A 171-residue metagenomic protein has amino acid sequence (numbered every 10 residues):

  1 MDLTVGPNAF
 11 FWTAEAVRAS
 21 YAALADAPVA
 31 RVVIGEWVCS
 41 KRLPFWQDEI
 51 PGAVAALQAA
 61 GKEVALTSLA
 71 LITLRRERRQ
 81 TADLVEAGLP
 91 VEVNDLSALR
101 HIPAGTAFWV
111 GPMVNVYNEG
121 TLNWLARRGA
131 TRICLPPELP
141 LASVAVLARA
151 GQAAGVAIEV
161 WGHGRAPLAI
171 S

Functional and structural regions predicted by a protein language model:
M1-N115, G120, C134, A142-S171: Active-site pocket-lining/capping segments in soluble small-molecule metabolic enzymes
A130: Residues lining hydrophobic/aromatic ligand-binding pockets adjacent to catalytic sites
